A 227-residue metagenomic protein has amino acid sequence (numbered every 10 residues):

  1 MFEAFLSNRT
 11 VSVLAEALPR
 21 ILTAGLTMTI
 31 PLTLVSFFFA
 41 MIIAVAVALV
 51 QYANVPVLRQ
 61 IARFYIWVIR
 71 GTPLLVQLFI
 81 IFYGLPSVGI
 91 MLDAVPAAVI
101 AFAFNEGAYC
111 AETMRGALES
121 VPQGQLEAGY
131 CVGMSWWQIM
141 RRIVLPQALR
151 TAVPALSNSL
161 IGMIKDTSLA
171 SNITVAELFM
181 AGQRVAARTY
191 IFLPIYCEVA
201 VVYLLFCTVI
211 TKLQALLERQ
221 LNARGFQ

Functional and structural regions predicted by a protein language model:
M1-Q227: Transmembrane alpha-helices and adjacent helix-loop boundaries
